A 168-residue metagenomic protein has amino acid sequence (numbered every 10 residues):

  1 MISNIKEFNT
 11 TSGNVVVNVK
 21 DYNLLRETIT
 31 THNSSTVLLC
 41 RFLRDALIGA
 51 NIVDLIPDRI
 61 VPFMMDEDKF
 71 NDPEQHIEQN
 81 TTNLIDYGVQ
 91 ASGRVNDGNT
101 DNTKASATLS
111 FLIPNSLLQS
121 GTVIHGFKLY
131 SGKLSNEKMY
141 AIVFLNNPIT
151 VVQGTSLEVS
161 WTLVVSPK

Functional and structural regions predicted by a protein language model:
M1-I124, G132-K168: Small cysteine-rich, disulfide-bonded extracellular modules of the LU/uPAR three-finger superfamily and closely related
